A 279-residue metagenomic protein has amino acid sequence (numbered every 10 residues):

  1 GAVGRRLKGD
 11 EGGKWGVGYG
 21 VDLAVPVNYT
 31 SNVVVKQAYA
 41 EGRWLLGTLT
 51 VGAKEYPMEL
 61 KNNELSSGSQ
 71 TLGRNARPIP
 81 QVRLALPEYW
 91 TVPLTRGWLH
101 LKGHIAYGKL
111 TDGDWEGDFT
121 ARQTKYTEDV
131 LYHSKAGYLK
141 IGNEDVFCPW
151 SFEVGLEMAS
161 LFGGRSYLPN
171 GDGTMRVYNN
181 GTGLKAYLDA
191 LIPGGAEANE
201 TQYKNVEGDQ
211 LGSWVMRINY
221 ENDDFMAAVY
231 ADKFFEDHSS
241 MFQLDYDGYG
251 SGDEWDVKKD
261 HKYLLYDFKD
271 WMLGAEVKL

Functional and structural regions predicted by a protein language model:
G1, S31-K36, A76-A85, D129-K135 (+2 more regions): Residues that define the transmembrane beta-barrel architecture of outer-membrane proteins
A2-R5, A38-G42, V51, V82-E88 (+3 more regions): Residues on the lipid-exposed face of transmembrane beta-strands in outer-membrane beta-barrel proteins
G4-V17, R43-G47, Y89-G103, K140-E153 (+1 more regions): Short loop/turn motifs that connect adjacent beta-strands in outer-membrane beta-barrel proteins
D10-W44, Y56-N75: Surface-exposed loop and membrane-interface regions of Gram-negative outer-membrane beta-barrel proteins
V17-V25, G42, L49-E55, L101-K109 (+3 more regions): Transmembrane beta-barrel strands of outer-membrane/channel proteins
D22-P26, S67-L72, T120-K125, E200-K204 (+1 more regions): Extracellular loop and loop/strand-boundary signature of outer-membrane beta-barrel proteins
T30-V33, K61-G68, G113-R122, R165-G171 (+1 more regions): Outer-membrane beta-barrel translocator domains and adjoining extracellular loop/strand segments of Gram-negative
F152-V154, F162-L279: Long, internal scaffold/assembly segments composed of regular secondary structure
